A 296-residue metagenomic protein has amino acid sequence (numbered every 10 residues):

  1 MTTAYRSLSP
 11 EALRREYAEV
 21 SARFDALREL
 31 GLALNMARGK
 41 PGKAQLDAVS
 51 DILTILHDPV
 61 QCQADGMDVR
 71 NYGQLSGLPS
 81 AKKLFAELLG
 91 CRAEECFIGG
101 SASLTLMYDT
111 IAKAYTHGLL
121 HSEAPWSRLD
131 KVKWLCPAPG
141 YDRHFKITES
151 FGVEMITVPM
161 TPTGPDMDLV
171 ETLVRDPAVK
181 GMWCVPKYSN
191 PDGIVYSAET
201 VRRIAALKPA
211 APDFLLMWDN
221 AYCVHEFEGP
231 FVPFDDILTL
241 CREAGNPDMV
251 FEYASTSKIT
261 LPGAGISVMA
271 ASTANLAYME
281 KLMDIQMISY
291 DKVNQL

Functional and structural regions predicted by a protein language model:
T2-S76, S80-A81, A86-E87: N-terminal "arm"/small-domain region of PLP-dependent enzymes with the aminotransferase-like
G42-Q45, Y188-P191, T260: Short acidic, S/G/P-rich loop/turn micro-motifs used as interaction or catalytic elements
L46-S50, I147, F227-F231, G263-I266: Short aromatic-enriched loop/helix-cap "lid" or pocket-rim segments at secondary-structure transitions that line
Q61, M67-P212, C223-G245: Conserved core of the PLP fold type I
G99, L238-L296: Conserved core segment of the aminotransferase class I/II
K133, L215-L216, F251: Hydrophobic "anchor" residues on beta-strands that sit immediately upstream of conserved functional sites
N220: Walker B catalytic acidic pair
